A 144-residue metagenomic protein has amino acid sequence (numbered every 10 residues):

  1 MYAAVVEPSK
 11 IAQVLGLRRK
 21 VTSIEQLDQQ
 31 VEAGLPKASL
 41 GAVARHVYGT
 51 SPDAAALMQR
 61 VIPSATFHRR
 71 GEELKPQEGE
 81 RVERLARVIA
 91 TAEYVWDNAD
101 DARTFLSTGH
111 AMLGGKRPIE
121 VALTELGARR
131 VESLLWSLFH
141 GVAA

Functional and structural regions predicted by a protein language model:
M1-A144: Non-transmembrane "mature" sequence context
